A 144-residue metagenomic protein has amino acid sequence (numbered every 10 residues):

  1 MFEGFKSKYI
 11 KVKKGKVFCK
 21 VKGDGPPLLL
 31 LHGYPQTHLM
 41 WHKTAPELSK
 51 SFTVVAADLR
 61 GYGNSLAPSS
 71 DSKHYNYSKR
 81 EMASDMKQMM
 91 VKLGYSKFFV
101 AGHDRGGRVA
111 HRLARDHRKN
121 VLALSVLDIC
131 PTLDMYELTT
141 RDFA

Functional and structural regions predicted by a protein language model:
M1-P27, K50-F52, Y77, S96: Alpha/beta-hydrolase fold catalytic core
K6-K8, P27-L30, V55-D58, A101 (+1 more regions): Conserved Rossmann-like nucleotide-binding pocket used by diverse enzymes that bind dinucleotide cofactors
F18-A67, M89: Conserved HGGG/HGGXW glycine-rich cap/lid loop of the alpha/beta-hydrolase fold
G33, D104, D128: Conserved acidic functional residues
K43, R112-D116: Active-site signature of alpha/beta-hydrolase-fold catalytic machinery across serine- and Asp/Cys-nucleophile hydrolases
A56-G102, P131, E137-F143: Active-site loop/oxyanion-hole signature of alpha/beta-hydrolase fold enzymes
G102-G106, A110: Gly/Ala-rich beta-loop-alpha elbow adjacent to hydrolase catalytic centers
K119-M135: A conserved short beta-strand
